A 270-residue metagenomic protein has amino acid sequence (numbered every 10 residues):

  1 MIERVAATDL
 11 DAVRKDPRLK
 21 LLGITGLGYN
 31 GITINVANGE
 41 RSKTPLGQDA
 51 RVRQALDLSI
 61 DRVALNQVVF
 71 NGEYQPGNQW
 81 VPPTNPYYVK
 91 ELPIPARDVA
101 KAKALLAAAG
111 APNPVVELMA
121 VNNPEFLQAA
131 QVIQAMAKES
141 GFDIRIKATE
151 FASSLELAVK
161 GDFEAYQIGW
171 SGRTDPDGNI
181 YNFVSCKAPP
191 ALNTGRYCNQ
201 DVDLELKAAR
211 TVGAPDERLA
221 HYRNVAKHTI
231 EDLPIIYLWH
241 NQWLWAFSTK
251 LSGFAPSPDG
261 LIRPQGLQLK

Functional and structural regions predicted by a protein language model:
M1-V69, N85-D232, L267-K270: Extracytoplasmic/periplasmic ligand-capture domains
N71-E91, L244-T249: Mature extracytoplasmic/periplasmic domains
P82, S185, P258-L261: Juxtamembrane helix-loop transition sites at the ends of transmembrane segments in multi-pass membrane proteins
L238: Active-site-proximal polar cores
N241: Short, loop-centered acidic/histidine patches that primarily coordinate divalent metals
W245-K270: Long beta-strand-rich cores associated with HINT superfamily self-processing modules
